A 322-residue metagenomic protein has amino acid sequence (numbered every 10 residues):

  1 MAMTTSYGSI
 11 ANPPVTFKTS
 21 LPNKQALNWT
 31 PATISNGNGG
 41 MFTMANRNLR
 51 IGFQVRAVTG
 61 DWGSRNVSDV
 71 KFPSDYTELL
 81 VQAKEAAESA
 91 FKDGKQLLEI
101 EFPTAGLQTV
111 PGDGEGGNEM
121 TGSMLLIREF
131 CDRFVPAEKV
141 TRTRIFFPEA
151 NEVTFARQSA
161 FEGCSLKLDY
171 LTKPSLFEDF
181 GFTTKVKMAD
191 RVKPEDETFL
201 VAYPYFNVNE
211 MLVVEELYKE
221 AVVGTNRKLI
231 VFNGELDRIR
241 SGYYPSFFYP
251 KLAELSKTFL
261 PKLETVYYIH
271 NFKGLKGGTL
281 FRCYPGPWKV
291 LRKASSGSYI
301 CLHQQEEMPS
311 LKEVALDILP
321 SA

Functional and structural regions predicted by a protein language model:
M1-G60: N-terminal chloroplast transit peptides
M3-T4, L319-A322: A positional/structural detector of protein chain ends, strongest at the extreme C-terminus and weakly at the extreme
A45-T225: Positively charged, amphipathic N-terminal segments that serve as targeting/anchoring signals
P148-E152, F232-I239, Y243: Short beta-alpha junction loops
D169-F182, R227-L236, K257-H270: A generic structural motif
Y218-A221, K228, F259, Y284: Plant-skewed but cross-kingdom recognition/interaction modules and surfaces
Y218-A221, N233, G242-Y243, F248: Charged interaction segments
I239-L319: A conserved mid-domain beta-alpha-beta active-site/ligand-binding segment of alpha/beta enzyme cores
